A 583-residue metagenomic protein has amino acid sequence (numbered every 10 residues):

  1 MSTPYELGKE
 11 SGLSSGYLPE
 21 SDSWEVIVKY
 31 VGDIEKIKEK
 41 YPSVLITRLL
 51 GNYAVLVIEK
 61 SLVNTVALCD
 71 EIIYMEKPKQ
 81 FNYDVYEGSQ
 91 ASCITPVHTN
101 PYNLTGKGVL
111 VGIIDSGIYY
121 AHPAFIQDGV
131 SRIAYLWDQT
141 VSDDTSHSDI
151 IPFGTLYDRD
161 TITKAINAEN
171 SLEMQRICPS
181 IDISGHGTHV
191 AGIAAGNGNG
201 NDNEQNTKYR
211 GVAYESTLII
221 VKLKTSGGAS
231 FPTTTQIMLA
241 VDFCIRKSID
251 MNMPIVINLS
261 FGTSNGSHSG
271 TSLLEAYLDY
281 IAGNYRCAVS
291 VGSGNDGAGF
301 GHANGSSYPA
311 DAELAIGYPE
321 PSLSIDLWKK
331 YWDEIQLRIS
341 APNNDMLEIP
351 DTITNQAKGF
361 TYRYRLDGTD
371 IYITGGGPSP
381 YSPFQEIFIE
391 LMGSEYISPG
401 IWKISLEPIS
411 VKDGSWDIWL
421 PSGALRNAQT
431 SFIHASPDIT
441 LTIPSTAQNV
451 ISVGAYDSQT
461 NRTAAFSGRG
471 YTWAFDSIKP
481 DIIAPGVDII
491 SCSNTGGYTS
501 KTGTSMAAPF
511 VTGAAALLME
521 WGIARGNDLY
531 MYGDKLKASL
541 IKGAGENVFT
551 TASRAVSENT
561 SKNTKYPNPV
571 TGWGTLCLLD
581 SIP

Functional and structural regions predicted by a protein language model:
M1-N52, S61-N100, L110, P123: Autoinhibitory N-terminal propeptides
P78, V221-L223, V241-S269, G292-S293 (+1 more regions): Short acidic, glycine-rich surface-loop motifs adjacent to enzyme active sites
T99-G106, A124-Q127, Y209-A213, F231-I257 (+6 more regions): Mature extracellular/periplasmic domains of secretome proteins
T99-T235, N252, P321, K330-D333 (+4 more regions): Subtilisin-like serine protease catalytic core
D115, G294, G503: Active-site glycine-centered loops adjacent to acidic/histidine catalytic or metal-binding residues that shape
I118-T188, M251, D345-W402, E407-P421: Active-site core segment of subtilase-fold serine proteases
W137, I151-I162, N284, G299-F388 (+4 more regions): Extracellular S/T/G-rich loop segment that most often corresponds to the catalytic His/Ser-adjacent loop
A191-A194, I219-S226, D242-I255, E334-Q336 (+2 more regions): Hydrolase catalytic cores
